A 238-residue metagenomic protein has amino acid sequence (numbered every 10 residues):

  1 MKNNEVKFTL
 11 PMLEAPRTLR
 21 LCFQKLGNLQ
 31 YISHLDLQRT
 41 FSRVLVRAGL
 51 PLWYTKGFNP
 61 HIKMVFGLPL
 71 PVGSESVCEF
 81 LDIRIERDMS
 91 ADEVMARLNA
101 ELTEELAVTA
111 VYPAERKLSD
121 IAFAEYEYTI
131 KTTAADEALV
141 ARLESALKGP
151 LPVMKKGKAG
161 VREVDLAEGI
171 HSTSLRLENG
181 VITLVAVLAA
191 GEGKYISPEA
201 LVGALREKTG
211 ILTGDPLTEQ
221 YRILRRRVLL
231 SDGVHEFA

Functional and structural regions predicted by a protein language model:
M1, V6-F8, L13, K148-A238: Core RNA-modification/binding signature centered on pseudouridine synthases
K7-P11, P69-V72, A114-L118, S172-S174: Short beta-strand/turn micro-motifs at beta-sheet edges
E14-K63: N-terminal, positively charged regions that mediate nucleic acid binding
E14-L29, I83-R84, A122-A138: Terminal, regulation- and interaction-focused segments at domain boundaries
N28, W53-I85, E115-K117: Short, charge-patterned binding micro-sites
S76-E127: Ordered, amphipathic secondary-structure segments that act as subunit-interaction surfaces in large macromolecular
E86-A91, T133-D136, G191: Helix N-cap motif at beta-to-alpha junctions
A91-L102, A138-K148, L201-V202: Short amphipathic alpha-helices in soluble, non-transmembrane regions that often serve as interface/regulatory elements
